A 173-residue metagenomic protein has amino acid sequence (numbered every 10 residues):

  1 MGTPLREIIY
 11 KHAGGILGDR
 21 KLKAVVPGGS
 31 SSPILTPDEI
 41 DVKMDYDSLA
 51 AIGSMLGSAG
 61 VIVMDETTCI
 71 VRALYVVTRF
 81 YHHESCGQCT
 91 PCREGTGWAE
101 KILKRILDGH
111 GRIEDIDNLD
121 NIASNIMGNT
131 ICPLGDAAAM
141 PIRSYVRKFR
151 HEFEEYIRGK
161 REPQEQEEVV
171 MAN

Functional and structural regions predicted by a protein language model:
M1-N173: Redox cofactor-anchoring modules in respiratory/redox and cofactor-processing assemblies
